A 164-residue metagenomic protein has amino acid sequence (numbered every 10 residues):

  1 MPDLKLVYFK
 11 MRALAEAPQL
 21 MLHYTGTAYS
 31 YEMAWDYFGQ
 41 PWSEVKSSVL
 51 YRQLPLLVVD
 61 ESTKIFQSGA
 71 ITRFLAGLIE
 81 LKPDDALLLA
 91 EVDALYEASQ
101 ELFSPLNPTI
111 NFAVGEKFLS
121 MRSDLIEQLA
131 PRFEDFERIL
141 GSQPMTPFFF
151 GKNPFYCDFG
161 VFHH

Functional and structural regions predicted by a protein language model:
M1-A130: GST-like domain detector, emphasizing the conserved glutathione-binding G-site in the N-terminal thioredoxin-like
V92, F149-H164: GST superfamily/GST-like fold recognition
E137-F150: Hydrophobic alpha-helical bundle segments that form small-molecule/ligand-binding pockets
